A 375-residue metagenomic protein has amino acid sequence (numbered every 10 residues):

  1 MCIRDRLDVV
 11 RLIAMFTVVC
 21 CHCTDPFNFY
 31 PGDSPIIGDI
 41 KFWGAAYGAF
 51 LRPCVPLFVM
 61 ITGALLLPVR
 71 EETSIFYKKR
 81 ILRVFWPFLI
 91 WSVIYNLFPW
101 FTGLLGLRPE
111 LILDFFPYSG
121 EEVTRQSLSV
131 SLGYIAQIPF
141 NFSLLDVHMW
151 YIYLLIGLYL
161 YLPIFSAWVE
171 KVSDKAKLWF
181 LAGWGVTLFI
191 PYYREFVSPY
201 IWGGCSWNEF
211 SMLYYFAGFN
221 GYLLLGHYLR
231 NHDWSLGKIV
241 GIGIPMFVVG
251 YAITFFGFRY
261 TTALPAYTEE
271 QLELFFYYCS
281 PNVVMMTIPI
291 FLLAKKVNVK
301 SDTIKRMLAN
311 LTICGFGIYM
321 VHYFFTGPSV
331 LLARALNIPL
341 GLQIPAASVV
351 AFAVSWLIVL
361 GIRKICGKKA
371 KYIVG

Functional and structural regions predicted by a protein language model:
I3-G375: Alpha-helical transmembrane segments and their immediate juxtamembrane cytosolic regions
